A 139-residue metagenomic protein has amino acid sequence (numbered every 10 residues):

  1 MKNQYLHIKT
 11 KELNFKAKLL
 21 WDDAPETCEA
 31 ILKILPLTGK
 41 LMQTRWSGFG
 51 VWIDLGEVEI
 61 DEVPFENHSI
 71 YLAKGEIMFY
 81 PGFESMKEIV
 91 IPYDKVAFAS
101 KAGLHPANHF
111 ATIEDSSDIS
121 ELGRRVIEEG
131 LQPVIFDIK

Functional and structural regions predicted by a protein language model:
M1-D23: N-terminal intrinsically disordered, low-complexity, charge/repeat-rich segments that act as generic
L19-K139: Glycine-rich active-site loops that engage anionic ligands at enzyme catalytic sites
